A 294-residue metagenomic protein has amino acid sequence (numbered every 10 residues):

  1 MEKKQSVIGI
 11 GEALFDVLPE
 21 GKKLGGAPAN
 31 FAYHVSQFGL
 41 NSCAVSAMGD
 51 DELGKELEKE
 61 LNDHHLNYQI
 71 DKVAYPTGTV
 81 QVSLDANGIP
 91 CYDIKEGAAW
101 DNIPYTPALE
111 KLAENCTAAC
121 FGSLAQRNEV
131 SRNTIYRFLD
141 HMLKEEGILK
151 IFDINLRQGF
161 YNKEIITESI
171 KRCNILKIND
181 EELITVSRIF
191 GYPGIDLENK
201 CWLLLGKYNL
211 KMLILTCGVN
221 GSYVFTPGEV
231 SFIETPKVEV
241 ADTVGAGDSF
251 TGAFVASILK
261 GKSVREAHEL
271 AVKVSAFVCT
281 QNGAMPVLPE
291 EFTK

Functional and structural regions predicted by a protein language model:
M1-L66, V80, V240-A241: Glycine-rich phosphate/adenosyl-contacting loop at the front of the ribokinase-like
M1-Q5, G194-K294: Conserved phosphate-binding/catalytic region of the ribokinase-like
K4, N115-C116, C173, L210: Short, well-ordered alpha-helix to beta-strand connector turns
S6, N41, L149, I175 (+1 more regions): Proline-centered loop/turn at the N-terminus of a beta-strand
N41-S123, K144-I148, K294: Conserved N-terminal subdomain of the carbohydrate kinase-like
K111-L112, E168-S169, G206: Structural alpha-helical scaffold elements that stabilize or flank donor/cofactor-binding regions in carbohydrate
A118, S123-N199, G221: Conserved beta-alpha-beta core of the PfkB/ribokinase-like small-molecule kinase fold
